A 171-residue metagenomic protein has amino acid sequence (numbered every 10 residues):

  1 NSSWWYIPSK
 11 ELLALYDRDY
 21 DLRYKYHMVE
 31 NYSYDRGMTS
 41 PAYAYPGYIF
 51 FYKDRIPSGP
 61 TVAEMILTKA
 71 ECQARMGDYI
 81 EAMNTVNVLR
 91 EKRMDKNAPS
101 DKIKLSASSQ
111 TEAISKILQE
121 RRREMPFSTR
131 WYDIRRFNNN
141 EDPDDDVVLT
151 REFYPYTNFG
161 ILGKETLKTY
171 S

Functional and structural regions predicted by a protein language model:
N1-S3, Y16-S171: Acidic/polar-rich alpha-helix caps and helix-coil junctions
I7: Glycine-rich nucleotide cofactor-binding entry segment
K10-Y16: Acidic, aromatic-lined catalytic clefts of primarily extracellular/periplasmic carbohydrate-active enzymes that remodel
